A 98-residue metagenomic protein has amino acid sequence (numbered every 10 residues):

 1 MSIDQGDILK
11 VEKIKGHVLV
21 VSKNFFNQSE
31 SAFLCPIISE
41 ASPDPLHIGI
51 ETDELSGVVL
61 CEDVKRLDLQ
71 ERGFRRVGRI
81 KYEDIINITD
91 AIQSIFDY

Functional and structural regions predicted by a protein language model:
M1-Y98: Conserved functional hotspots at enzyme active or ligand-binding sites that engage polyanionic ligands
